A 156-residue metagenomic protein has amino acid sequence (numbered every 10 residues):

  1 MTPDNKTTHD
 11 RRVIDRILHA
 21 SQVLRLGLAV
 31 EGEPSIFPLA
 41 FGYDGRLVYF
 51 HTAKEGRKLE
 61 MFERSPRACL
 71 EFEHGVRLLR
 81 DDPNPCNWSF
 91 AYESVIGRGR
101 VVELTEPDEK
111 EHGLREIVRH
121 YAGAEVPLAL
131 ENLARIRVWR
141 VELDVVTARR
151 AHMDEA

Functional and structural regions predicted by a protein language model:
M1-H19: Extreme N-terminal tail/first-helix region
T2-N5, G75-A156: Charged, gly/pro-rich active-site loop segments
T8, A20-R25, Y121-A124: Short Pro/Gly-enriched beta-strand edge/turn motifs at strand-loop
H19, E63-A68, E116-G123: Short, intrinsically disordered, mixed-charge
S21-K54: Short beta-strand segments
G42-L78: A short mixed-secondary-structure module that forms the rim of ligand-binding clefts
